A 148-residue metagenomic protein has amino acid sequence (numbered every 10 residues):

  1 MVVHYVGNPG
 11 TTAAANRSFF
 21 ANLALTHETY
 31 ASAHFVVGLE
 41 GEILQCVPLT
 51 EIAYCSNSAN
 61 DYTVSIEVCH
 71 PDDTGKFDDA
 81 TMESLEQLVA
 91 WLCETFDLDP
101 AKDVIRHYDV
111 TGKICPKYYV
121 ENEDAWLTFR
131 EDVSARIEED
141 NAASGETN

Functional and structural regions predicted by a protein language model:
M1-L98: Active-site-adjacent loop/helix surface patches within enzyme catalytic domains that shape the substrate-binding cleft
P71-N148: Basic/polar, cationic surfaces and motifs that engage anionic cell-wall and phosphate/carboxylate ligands
